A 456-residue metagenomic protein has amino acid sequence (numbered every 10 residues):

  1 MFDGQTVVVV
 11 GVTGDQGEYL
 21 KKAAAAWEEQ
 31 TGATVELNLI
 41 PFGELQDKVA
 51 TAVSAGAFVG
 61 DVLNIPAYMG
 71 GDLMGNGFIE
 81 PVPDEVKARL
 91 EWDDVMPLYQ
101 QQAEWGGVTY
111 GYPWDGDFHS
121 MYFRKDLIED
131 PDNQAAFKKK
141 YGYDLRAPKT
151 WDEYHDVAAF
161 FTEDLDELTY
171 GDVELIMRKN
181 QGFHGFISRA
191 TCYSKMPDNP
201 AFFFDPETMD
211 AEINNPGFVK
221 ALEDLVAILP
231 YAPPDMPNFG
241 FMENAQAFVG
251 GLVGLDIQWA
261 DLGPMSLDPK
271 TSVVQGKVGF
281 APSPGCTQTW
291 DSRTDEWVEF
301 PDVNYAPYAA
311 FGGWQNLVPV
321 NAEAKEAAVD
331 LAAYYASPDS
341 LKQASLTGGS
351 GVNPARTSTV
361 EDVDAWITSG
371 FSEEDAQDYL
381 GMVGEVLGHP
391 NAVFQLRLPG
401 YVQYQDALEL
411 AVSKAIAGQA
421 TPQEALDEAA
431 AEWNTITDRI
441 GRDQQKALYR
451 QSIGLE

Functional and structural regions predicted by a protein language model:
M1, P66-Y122, E129, G185 (+4 more regions): Hinge/lid segment of periplasmic solute-binding proteins
M1-K22, P399: Extracytoplasmic "Venus flytrap"
G14-V35, D126, L408, L426: Short, polar/charged alpha-helical segment
A25, G107, L127, L229-P233 (+2 more regions): Extracytoplasmic/periplasmic substrate-recognition and gating elements
A25-P97, Q102-G111, D126, P131-D132 (+3 more regions): Extracytoplasmic "Venus flytrap"/periplasmic binding protein-like
G106-D115, H119, K149-D210: Extracytoplasmic/periplasmic solute-binding protein
W151-A159, D198-N238, G279-P284, Q288: Glycine-centered hinge/linker elements that transmit conformational signals in sensory and ligand-binding systems
A281-G285, S292-D302, L346-L410, K414 (+1 more regions): Long, aromatic- and glycine/proline-rich binding clefts that accommodate carbohydrate-like moieties
